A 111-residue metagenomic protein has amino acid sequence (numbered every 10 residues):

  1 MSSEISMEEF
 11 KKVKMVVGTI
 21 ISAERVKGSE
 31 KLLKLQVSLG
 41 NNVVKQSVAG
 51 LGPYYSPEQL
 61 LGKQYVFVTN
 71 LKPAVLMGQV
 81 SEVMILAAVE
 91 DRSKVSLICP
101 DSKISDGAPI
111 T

Functional and structural regions predicted by a protein language model:
M1-T111: Phosphate-backbone binding interfaces of nucleic-acid-interacting proteins
